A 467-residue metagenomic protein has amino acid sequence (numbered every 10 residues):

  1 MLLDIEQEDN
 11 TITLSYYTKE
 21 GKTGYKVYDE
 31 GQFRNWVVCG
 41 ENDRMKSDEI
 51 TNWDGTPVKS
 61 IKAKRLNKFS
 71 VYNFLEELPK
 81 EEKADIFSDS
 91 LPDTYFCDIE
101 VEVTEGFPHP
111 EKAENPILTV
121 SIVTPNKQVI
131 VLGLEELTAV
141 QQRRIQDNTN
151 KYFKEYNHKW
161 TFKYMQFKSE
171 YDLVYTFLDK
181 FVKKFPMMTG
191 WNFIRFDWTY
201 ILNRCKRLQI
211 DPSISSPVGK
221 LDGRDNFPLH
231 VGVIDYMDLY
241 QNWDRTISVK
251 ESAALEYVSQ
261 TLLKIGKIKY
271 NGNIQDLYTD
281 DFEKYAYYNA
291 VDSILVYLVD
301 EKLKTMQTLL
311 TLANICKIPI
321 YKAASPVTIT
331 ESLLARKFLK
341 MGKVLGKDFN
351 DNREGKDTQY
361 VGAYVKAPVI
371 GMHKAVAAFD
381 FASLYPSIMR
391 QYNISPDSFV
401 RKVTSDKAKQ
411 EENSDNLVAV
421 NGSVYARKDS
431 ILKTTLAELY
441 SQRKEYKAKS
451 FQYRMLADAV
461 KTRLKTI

Functional and structural regions predicted by a protein language model:
L3-Q7, T11-Y17, K22-N42, E81-M187: Conserved RNase H-like, two-metal-ion catalytic cores of nucleic-acid enzymes
G40-S90: Non-catalytic propeptide/linker segments at domain boundaries
T104-F107, I130-L132, W198-T199, N242-D244 (+6 more regions): Short helix/loop capping segments that flank catalytic or ligand/cofactor-binding pockets
E111-E114, L202-D211, A313, Q391-S398: Short secondary-structure boundary/capping segments
G133-K250: Conserved DEDDh/DEDDy metal-dependent 3′-5′ exonuclease domain
V182-Y200, R204, D238-T328: Acidic, Mg2+-coordinating catalytic module of metal-dependent nucleases/exonucleases that use a two-metal-ion mechanism
N273-Y392, R454-I467: Common nucleic-acid-contacting/processivity interface regions adjacent to the catalytic cores of nucleic-acid enzymes
K374-A375, F381-I467: Helical catalytic core of nucleic-acid polymerases
